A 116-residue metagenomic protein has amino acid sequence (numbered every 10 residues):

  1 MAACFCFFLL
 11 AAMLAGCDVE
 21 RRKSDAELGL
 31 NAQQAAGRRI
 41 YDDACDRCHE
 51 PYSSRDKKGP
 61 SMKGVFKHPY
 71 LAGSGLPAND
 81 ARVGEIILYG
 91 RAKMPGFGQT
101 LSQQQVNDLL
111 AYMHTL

Functional and structural regions predicted by a protein language model:
M1-F5: Bacterial N-terminal signal peptides that target proteins for export
M13-G16: C-terminal motif of bacterial Sec signal peptides marking the signal peptidase cleavage site
D18-I40: Electrostatic cytochrome c docking/interface patches
E20-K23, S54-R55, T115-L116: Inter-heme linker and motif-flanking segments adjacent to c-type heme-binding CXXCH motifs in c-type cytochromes
Q33, E85-I87, A92-K93, F97-L116: C-terminal capping alpha-helices of c-type cytochrome domains
Q34-R38, E50-E85: Gly/Gly-Pro-rich "capping" loops immediately C-terminal to redox-active cysteine motifs in periplasmic/lumenal
G37-P51, L109-M113: The canonical Cys-X-X-Cys-His
D46, K63, P95: Cys/His/Pro-rich metal-binding microdomains
